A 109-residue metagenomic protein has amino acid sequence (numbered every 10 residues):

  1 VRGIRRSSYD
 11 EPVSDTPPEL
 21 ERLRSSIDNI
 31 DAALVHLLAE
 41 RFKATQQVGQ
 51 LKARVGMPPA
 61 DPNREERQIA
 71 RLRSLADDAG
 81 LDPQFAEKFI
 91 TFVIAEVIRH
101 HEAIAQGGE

Functional and structural regions predicted by a protein language model:
G3-E109: Domain-level signature for soluble enzymes in the chorismate/prephenate branch of the shikimate pathway
